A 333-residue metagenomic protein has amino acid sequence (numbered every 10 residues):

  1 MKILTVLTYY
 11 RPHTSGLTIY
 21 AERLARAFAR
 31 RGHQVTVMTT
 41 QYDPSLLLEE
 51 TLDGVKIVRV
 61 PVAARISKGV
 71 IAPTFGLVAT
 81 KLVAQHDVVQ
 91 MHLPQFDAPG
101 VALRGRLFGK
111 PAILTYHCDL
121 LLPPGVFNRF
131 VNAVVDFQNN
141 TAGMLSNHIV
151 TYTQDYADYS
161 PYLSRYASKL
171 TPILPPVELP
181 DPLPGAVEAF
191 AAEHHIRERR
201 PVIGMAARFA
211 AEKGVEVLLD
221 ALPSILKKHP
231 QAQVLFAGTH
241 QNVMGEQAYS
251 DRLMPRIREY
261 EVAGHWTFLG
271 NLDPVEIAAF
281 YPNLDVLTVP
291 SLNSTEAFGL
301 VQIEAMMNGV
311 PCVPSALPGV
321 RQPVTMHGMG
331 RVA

Functional and structural regions predicted by a protein language model:
S45, G76, V88-Y116, L120-L121: An aromatic- and histidine-rich active-site surface loop
E49, P182-I196, R252-L253: A short helix/loop element that forms part of the nucleotide-sugar donor recognition site in Leloir-type
D87, H265, P282-E296, V310: Acidic donor-binding loop of glycosyltransferase active sites
P111, L120-A142, D158, L183-A186: Nucleotide-sugar donor phosphate/pyrophosphate-binding loop at the beta->alpha transition of glycosyltransferases
N140-P182: A short, active-site helix/loop in glycosyltransferases that binds the activated sugar's phosphate group
I196-K213, L219-L222, L235: Conserved donor-binding/catalytic core segment of Leloir-type glycosyltransferases
Q247-V275: Nucleotide-activated donor-binding/catalytic signature segment of Leloir-type glycosyltransferases, i.e., the conserved
N271-L272, A279-L284: Short alpha-helical donor nucleotide-sugar binding micro-motif in glycosyltransferases
